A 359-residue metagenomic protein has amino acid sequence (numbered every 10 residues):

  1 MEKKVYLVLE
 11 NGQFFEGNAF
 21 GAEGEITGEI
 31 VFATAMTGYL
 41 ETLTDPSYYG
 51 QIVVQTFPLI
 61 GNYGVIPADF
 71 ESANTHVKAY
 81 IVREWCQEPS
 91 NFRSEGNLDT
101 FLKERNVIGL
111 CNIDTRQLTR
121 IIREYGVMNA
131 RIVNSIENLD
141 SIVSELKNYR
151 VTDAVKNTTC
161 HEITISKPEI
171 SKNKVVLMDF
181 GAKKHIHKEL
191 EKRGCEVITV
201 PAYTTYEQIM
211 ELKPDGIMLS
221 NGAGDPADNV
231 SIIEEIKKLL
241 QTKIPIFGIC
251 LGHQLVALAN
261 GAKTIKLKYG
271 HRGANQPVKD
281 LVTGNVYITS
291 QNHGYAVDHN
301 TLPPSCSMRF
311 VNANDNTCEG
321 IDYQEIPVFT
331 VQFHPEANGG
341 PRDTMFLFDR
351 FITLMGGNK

Functional and structural regions predicted by a protein language model:
M1-E207, E211-L212, P226, N338 (+1 more regions): RNA-binding accessory domains that recognize and position tRNA/RNA substrates
A19-F20, F57, Q291, D322 (+1 more regions): Short clusters of small/polar residues that mark proteolytic maturation junctions
I108, K174, P245-F247, K263 (+1 more regions): Proline-centered loop/turn at the N-terminus of a beta-strand
D114, C250, H293, H334: Active-site glycine-centered loops adjacent to acidic/histidine catalytic or metal-binding residues that shape
K174-D179, T289-S290, F329-F333: Active-site-proximal beta-strand elements of phosphoester/diester hydrolases
G216, S220-I288, A296, G340-R350 (+1 more regions): Cysteine-nucleophile active-site neighborhood
G284-I326: Catalytic beta-strand/loop cores that center a nucleophilic Ser/Cys/Thr and support acyl-enzyme chemistry
G320-G357: A glycine-centered loop/beta-turn motif at secondary-structure junctions
